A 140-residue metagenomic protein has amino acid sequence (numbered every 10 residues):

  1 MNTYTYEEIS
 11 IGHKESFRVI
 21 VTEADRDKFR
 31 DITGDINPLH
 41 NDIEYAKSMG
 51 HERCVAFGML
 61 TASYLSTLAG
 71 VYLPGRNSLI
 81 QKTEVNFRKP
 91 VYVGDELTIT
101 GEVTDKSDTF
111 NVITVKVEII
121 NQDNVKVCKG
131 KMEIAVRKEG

Functional and structural regions predicted by a protein language model:
M1-K14, Y92-G140: HotDog/MaoC-like acyl-thioester-processing domains
M1-S78: Hot-dog-fold acyl-thioester-processing enzymes
S16-I20, N86, E133-A135: Generic structural detector for well-ordered beta-strands
R26-R30, R88-K89, K106: Basic side chains
N37, I43-S48, F57-G58, T67-L68 (+6 more regions): Short, surface-exposed, polar/charged, turn-prone segments marking secondary-structure boundaries
P38, P74, P90, V136-R137: Proline-rich low-complexity regions
V71-D95, I99: Mid-chain, well-packed structural core segment of small domains
